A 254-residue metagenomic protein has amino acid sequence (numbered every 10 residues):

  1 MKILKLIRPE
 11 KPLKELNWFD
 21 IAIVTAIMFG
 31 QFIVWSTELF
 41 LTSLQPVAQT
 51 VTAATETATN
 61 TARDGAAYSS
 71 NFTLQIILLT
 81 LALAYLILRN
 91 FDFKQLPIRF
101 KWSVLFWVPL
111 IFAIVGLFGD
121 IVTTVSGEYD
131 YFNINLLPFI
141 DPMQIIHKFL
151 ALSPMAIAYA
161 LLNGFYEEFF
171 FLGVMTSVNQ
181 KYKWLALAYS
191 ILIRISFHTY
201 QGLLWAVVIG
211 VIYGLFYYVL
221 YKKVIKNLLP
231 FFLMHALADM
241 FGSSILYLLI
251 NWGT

Functional and structural regions predicted by a protein language model:
K2-M28, T61-S69, N90-I121, N179-L185: Interfacial transmembrane-helix boundary/kink motif in multi-pass membrane proteins
L16-W18, A22, A26, I76-T80 (+8 more regions): Small-residue packing motifs within transmembrane alpha-helices
W18-N90: Alpha-helical transmembrane segments in multi-pass membrane proteins
I27-W35, L74, L78-L79, I111-G119 (+5 more regions): Alpha-helical transmembrane segments of multipass membrane proteins
W35-E38, T42, L81-A82, T123-G127 (+3 more regions): Alpha-helical transmembrane segments and their lipid-water interface positions in multi-pass membrane proteins
L39, S43-V47, I87-Q95, T124-F132 (+5 more regions): Transmembrane helix-loop junctions in multipass membrane proteins, especially transporters and channels
V47-G65, F91-N163, W252-T254: Juxtamembrane helix-loop-helix connectors linking adjacent transmembrane helices in multi-pass membrane enzymes
L117, K148-T254: Transmembrane helix-loop-helix hairpins at the membrane interface of multi-pass integral membrane proteins
